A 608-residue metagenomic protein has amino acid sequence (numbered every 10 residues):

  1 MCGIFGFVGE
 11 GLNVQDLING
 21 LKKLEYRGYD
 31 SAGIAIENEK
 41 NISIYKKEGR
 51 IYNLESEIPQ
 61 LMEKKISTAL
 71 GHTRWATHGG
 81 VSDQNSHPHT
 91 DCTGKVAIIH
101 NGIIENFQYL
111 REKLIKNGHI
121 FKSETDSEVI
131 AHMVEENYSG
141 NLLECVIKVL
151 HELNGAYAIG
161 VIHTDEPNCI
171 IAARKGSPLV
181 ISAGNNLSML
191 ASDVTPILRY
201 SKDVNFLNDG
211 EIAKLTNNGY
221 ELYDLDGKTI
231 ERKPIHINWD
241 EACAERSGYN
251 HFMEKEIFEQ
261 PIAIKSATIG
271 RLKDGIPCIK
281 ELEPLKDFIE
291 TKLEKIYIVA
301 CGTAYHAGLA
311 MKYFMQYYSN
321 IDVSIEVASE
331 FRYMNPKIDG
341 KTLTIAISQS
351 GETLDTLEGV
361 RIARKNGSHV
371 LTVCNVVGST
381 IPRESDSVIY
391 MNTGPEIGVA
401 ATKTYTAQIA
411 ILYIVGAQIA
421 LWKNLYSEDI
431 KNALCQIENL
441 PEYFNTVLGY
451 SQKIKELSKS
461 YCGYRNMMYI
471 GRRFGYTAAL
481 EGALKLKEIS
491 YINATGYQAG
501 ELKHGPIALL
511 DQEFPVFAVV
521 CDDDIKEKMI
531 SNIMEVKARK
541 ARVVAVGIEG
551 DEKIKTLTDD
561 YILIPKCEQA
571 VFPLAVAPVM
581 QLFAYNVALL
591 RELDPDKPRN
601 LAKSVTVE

Functional and structural regions predicted by a protein language model:
M1-R246, N250, I262-E294, H306 (+5 more regions): Conserved short alpha-helical segments that host acidic/polar catalytic motifs at enzyme active sites
F7-E10, H100, I120, E136-S139 (+17 more regions): Hydrophobic alpha-helical scaffolding
S67, G71-Q84, K273-F288, M311-I347 (+1 more regions): Glycine-rich oxoanion-binding loops at beta->alpha junctions
T68, V96, K295-Y297, L343 (+3 more regions): Structural motif
P88-T90, I171-A172, V204-N205, I212-K214 (+10 more regions): Replace "in large, NTP-powered and nucleic-acid-processing enzymes" with "in large, NTP-powered factors and other
G227, R542, K555-L557, C567-E608: Generic C-terminus detector
Q260-I264, T268-Y297, S387-P515, L589-E608: Active-site phosphate/pyrophosphate-binding segments
T291-N439, V519-P565, F583, R591: Glycine-rich phosphate-binding loops that contact phosphosugars or nucleotide phosphates
